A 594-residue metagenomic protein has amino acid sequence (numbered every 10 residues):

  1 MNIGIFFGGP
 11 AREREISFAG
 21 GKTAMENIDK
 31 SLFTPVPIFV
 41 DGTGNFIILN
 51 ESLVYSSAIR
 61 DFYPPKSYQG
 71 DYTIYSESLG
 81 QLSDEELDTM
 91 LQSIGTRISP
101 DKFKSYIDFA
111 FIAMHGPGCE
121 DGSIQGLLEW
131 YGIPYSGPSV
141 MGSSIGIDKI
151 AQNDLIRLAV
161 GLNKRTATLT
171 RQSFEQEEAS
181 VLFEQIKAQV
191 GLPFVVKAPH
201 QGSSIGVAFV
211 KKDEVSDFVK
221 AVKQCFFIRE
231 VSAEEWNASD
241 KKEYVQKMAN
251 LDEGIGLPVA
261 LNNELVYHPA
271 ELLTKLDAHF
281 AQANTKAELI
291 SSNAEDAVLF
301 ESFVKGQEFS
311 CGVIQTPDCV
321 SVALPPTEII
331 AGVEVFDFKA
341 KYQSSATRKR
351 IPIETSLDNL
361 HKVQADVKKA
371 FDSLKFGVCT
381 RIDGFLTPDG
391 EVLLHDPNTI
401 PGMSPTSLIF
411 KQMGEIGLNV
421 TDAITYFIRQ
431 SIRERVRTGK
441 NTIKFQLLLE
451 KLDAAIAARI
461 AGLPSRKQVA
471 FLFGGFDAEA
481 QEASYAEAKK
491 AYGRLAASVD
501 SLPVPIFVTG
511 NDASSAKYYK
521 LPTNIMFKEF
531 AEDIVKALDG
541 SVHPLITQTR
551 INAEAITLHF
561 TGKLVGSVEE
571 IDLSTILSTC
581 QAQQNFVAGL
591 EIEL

Functional and structural regions predicted by a protein language model:
M1-L158, T170-V181, Y426, Q430-L594: ATP-binding N-terminal substructure of ATP-dependent carboxylate-amine bond-forming enzymes
I3-F6, A11-R12, A19, P100-K104 (+5 more regions): Active-site nucleotide/adenylate-binding loops and adjacent lid/helix of ATP-dependent enzymes
S17, A208, F218-K223, I255-N262 (+4 more regions): Beta-strand scaffold of nucleotide-dependent catalytic cores
D41-T43, Q315-V320, T387-G390, N511: Short acidic-glycine loop/turn motifs at beta-strand connectors
G116, S204, I329-V335, P397-Q412: Glycine-rich phosphate/pyrophosphate-binding beta-alpha loops
P269-V304, E308, G312-V313, Y342-D389: A long amphipathic alpha-helix within ATP-dependent nucleotide-binding catalytic cores
E328-T380, L408-E450, K467: Active-site "cap" helix and flanking loop/linker of ATP-utilizing ligase/carboxylase catalytic domains
L374-R381, L386-I409, G414: C-terminal active-site/capping subdomain that shapes the small-molecule cofactor and substrate pocket of enzyme
